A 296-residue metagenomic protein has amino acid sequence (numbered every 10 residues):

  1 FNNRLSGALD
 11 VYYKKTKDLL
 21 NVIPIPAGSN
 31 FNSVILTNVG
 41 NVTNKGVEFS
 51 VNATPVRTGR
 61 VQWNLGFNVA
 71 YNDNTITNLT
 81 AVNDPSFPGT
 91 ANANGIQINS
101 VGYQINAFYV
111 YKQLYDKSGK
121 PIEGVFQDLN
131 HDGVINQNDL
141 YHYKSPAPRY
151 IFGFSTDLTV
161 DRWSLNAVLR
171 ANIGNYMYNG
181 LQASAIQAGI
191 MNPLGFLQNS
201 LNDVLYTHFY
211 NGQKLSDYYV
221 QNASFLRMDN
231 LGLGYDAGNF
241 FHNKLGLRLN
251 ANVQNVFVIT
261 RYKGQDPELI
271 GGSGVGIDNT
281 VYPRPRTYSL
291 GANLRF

Functional and structural regions predicted by a protein language model:
F1-N30, R60-W63, A70: Membrane-embedded beta-barrel scaffold of Gram-negative outer-membrane proteins
F1-S6, V34-T58, S145-I151, N279-Y288: Outer-membrane beta-barrel signature, preferentially recognizing the C-terminal barrel domain of Gram-negative
L5-Y13, V47-P55, W63-Y71, F152-L158 (+4 more regions): Membrane-embedded beta-strands that build the outer-membrane beta-barrel scaffold
S6, A93, Q97-V168, T207-A223 (+2 more regions): Outer-membrane beta-barrel transmembrane strand signature
L19-I23, W63, Y71-N94, G174-N199 (+1 more regions): Outer-membrane beta-barrel and related beta-rich outer-membrane complex signature in Gram-negative bacteria
I23-V34, G89-T90, L129-N138, Y206-D217 (+1 more regions): Flexible, solvent-exposed coil segments and beta strand-coil junctions, predominantly the extracellular/periplasmic
T37-T43, T54-P146, Q254-V256, R261-G264: Conserved small-residue
N172-Q254, P267: Extracytoplasmic gating/loop element in the C-terminal half of outer-membrane beta-barrel translocons and assembly
